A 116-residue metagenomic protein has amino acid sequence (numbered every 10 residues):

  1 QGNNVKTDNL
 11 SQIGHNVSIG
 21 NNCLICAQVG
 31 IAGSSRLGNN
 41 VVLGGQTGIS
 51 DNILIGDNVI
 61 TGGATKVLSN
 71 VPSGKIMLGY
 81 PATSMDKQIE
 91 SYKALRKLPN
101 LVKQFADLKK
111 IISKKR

Functional and structural regions predicted by a protein language model:
Q1-S84: Structural signal for interior beta-strand "rungs" in well-ordered beta-sheet cores of soluble enzyme domains
T83-R116: Long, leucine- and charge-enriched amphipathic alpha-helices that form heptad-repeat coiled-coil/leucine-zipper-like
